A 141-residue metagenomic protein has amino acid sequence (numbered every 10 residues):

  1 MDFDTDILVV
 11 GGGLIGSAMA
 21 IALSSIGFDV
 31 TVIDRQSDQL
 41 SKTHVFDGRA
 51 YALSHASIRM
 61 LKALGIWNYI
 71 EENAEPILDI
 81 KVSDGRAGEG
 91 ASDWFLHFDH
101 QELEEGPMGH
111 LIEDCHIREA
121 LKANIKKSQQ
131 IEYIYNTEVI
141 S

Functional and structural regions predicted by a protein language model:
F3, E75-S141: Conserved N-terminal helical subregion
T5-V32: N-terminal Rossmann-like FAD-binding beta1-loop-alpha1 element of flavoenzymes
S24-R49: Glycine-rich FAD pyrophosphate-binding loop
G27, G65, Q130: Short glycine-rich hinge loops at helix-strand junctions in the catalytic core of two-component histidine kinases
V45-A87: N-terminal FAD cofactor-binding segment of flavoenzymes
